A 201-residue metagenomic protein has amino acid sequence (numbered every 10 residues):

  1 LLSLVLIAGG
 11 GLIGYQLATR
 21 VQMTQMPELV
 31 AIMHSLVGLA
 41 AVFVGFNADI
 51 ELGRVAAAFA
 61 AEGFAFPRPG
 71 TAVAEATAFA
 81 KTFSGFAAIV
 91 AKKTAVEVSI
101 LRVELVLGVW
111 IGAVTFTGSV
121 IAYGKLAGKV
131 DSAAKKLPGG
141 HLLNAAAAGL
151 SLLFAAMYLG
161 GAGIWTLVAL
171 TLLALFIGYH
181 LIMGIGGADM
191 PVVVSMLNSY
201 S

Functional and structural regions predicted by a protein language model:
L1-G11, L101-F116, A162-L173: Structural signature of hydrophobic alpha-helical transmembrane segments
L1-L4, Q16-Q25, V42-F59, A78-K81 (+1 more regions): Transmembrane alpha-helix boundary signature
S3-V5, Q25-V37, A134-N144, P191-S199: Cytoplasmic-side transmembrane-helix entry/capping segments in multi-pass membrane proteins
G11-V30, S119-A134, I177-M190: C-terminal ends of transmembrane helices
G38-V44, A48, G112-G118, A122-K125 (+2 more regions): Helical transmembrane-bundle signal
F66-G70, K93-G108: Short aromatic-rich membrane-water interface segments that cap or initiate transmembrane helices in multi-pass membrane
G124-A147, L153-F154: Glycine-rich phosphate/diphosphate-binding loop of Rossmann-like nucleotide-binding domains
K135-P138, L159-L173, I177, G184: Accessory "access/gating" subregions that flank catalytic or transport cores
